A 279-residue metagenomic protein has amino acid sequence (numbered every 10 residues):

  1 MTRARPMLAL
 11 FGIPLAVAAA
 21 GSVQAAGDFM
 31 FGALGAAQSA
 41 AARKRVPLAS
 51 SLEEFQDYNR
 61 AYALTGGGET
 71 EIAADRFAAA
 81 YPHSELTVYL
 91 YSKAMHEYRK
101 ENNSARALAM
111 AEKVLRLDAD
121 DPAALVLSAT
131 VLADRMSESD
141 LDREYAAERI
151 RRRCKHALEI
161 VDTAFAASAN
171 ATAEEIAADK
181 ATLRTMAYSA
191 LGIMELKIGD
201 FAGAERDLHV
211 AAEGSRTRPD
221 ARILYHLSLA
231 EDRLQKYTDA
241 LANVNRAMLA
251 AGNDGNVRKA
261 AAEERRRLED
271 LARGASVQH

Functional and structural regions predicted by a protein language model:
V23-Y89, S276: N-terminal leader/linker segments that initiate helical-solenoid repeat arrays
R43-V46, A78-V88, R116-A123, S139 (+3 more regions): Flexible helix-coil transition and linker loops at the boundaries of alpha-helical arrays
S51-E54, V88, P122, A129 (+5 more regions): Start-of-helix signal in alpha-solenoid helical-repeat scaffolds, especially tetratricopeptide repeats
N59, K93, L127, L183-M186 (+4 more regions): "A position-specific structural signal for the A-helix of alpha-solenoid helical repeats
T70-A73, A107, I150, A204 (+1 more regions): Single-residue signature of alpha-solenoid repeat helices
E101-R106, L132-Y145, A181-K197, D232-N243 (+1 more regions): Alpha-helical linker/edge segments of TPR/alpha-solenoid repeat scaffolds and analogous pre-/post-domain helices
Y145-D162, D232-N256, A262, R266: TPR/TPR-like (Sel1-like) alpha-helical repeat modules
